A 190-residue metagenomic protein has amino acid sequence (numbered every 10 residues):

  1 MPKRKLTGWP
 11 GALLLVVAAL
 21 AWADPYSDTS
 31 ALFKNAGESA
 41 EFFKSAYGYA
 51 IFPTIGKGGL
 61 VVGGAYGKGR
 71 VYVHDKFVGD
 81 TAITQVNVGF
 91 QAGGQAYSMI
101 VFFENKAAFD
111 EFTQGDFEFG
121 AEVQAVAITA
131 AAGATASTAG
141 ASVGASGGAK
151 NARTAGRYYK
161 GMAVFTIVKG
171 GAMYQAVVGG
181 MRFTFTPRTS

Functional and structural regions predicted by a protein language model:
M1-G11: Bacterial N-terminal signal peptides that target proteins for export
A12-L14, F43: Residue-level detector of transmembrane insertion/anchoring sites
V16-A18: N-terminal signal peptide c-region/cleavage motif recognized by signal peptidases
W22-S190: Small-residue-enriched, tightly packed secondary-structure blocks
